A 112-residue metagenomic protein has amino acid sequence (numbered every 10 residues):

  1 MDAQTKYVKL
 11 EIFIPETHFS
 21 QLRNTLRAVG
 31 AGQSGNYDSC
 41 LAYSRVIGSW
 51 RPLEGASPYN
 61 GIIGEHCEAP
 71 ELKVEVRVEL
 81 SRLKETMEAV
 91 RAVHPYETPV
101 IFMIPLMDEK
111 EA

Functional and structural regions predicted by a protein language model:
M1-A112: Hydrophobic structural segments
